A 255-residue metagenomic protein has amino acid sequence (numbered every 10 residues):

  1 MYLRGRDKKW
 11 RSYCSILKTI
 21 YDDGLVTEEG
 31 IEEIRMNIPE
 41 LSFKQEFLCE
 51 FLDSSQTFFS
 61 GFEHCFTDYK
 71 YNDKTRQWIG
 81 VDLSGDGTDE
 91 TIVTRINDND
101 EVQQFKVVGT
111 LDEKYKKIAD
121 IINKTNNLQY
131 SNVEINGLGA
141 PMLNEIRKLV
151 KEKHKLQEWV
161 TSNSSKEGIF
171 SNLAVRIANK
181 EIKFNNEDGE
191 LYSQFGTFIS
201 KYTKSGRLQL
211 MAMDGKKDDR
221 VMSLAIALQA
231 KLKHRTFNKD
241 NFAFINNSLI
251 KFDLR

Functional and structural regions predicted by a protein language model:
M1-M36, M142-K148, K155-E158: ASCE P-loop NTPase helicase motor core
L17, I79-D82, T94-R95, N132 (+1 more regions): Structured core elements
I20-V81: ATPase catalytic-site recognition across NTP-hydrolyzing enzymes
Y71-N97: Gly/Thr-rich phosphate-binding beta-strand-loop-beta motif of the actin/hexokinase/Hsp70
T91-V93, V102-Q104, L210: Hydrophobic beta-strand positions in blades of beta-propellers and related beta-sheet-rich domains
N97-S205, D253-R255: Mg2+-dependent endonuclease catalytic cores in nucleic-acid-processing enzymes, primarily RNase H-like
F105-V108, A227-R255: Acidic two-metal-ion nuclease catalytic site recognized across multiple nuclease folds, prominently DnaQ/RNase D-T
R207-D240: Acidic, Mg2+-coordinating catalytic module of metal-dependent nucleases/exonucleases that use a two-metal-ion mechanism
